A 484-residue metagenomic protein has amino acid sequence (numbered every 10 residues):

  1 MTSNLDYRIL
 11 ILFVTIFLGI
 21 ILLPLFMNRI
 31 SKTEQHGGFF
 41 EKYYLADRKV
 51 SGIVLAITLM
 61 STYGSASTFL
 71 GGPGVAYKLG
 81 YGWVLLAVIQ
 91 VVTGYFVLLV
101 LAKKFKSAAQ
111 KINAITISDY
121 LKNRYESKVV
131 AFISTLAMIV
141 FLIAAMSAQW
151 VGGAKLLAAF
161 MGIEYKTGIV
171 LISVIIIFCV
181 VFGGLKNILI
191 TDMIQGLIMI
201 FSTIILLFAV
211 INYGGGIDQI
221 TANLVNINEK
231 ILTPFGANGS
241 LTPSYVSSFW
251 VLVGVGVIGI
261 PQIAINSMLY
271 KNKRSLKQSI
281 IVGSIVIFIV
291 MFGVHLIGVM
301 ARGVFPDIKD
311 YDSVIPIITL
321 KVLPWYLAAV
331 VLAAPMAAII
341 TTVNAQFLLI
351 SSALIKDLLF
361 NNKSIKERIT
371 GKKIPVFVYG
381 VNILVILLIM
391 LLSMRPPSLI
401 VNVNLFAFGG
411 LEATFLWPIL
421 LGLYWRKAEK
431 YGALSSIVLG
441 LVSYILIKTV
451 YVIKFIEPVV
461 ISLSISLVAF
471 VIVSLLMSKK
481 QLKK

Functional and structural regions predicted by a protein language model:
M1-K484: Membrane-embedded helix-loop-helix hairpins and adjacent transmembrane boundary segments in multi-pass transporters
